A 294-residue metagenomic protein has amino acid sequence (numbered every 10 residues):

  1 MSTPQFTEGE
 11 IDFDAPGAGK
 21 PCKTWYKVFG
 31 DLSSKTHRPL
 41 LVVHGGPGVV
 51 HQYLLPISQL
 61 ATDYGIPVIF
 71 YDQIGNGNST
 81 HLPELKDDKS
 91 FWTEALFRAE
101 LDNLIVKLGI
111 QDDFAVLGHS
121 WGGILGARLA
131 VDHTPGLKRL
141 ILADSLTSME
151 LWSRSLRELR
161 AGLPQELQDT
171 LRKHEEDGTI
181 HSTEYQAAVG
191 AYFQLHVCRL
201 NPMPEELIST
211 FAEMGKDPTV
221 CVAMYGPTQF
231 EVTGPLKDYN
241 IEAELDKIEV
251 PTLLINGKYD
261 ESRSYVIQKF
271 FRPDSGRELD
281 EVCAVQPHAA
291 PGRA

Functional and structural regions predicted by a protein language model:
M1-K23: N-terminal cap/lid segment of alpha/beta-hydrolase-fold proteins
P16-S90, L104: Conserved HGGG/HGGXW glycine-rich cap/lid loop of the alpha/beta-hydrolase fold
A95-F114: Conserved acidic catalytic loop of the alpha/beta-hydrolase fold
Q111-S155: Conserved hydrolase catalytic core segment
R160-D246, V250: Alpha/beta-hydrolase
P235-H288: Conserved loop-alpha-helix segment in the C-terminal half of the alpha/beta-hydrolase fold that carries the catalytic
A289-A294: Post-His helix in hydrolase/transferase enzymes
